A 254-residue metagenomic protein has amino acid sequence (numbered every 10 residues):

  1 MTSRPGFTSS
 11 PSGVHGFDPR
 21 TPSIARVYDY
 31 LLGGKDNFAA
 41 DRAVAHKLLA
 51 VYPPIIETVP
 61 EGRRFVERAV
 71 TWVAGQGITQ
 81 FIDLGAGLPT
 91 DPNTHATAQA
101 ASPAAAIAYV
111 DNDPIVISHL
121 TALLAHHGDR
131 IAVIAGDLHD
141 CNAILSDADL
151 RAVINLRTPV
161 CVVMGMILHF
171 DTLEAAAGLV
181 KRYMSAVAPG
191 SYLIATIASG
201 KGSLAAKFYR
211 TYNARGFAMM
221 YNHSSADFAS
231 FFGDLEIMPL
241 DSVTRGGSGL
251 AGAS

Functional and structural regions predicted by a protein language model:
M1-L156, R182-S185: Rossmann-like AdoMet
I134, V160-M164, L179-V180, A186-A198: Conserved beta-strand signature within the Rossmann-like core of class I S-adenosyl-L-methionine
D137-A143, L168-A177: Active-site glycine- and acidic-residue-rich loops that bind and position anionic ligands or nucleotide-like cofactors
I154-H169: Short SAM/SAH-binding signature in class I
I167-F170, A198-G202: Short "lid" loop at the C-terminus of a central beta-strand within the Rossmann-like core of SAM-dependent
G202-F217: Short, glycine-/aromatic-enriched active-site segment of Class I SAM-dependent methyltransferases
M219-S242: Short alpha-helix
G247-S254: Core SAM-dependent methyltransferase catalytic element
